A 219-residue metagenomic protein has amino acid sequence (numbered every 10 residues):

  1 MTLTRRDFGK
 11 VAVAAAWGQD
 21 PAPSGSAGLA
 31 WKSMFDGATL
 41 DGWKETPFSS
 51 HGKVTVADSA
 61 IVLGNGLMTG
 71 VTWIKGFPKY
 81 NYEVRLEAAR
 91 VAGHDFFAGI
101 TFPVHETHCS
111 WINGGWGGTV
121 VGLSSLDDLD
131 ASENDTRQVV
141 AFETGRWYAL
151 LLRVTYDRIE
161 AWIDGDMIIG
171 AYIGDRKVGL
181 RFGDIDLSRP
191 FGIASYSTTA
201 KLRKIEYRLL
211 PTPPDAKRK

Functional and structural regions predicted by a protein language model:
M1-A15: N-terminal secretory signal peptides and thylakoid transit peptides that target proteins across membranes
Q19-K219: Carbohydrate-interacting regions of secretory-pathway proteins
